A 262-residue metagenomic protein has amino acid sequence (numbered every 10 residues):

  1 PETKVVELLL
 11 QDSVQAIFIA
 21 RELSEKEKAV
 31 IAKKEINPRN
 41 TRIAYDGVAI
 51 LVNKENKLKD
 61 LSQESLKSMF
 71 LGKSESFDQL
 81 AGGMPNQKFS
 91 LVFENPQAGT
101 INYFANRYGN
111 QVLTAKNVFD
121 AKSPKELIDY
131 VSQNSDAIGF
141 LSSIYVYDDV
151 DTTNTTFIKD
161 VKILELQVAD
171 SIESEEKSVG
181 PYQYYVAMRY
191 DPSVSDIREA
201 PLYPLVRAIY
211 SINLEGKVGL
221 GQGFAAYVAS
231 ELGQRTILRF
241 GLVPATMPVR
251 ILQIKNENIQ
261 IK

Functional and structural regions predicted by a protein language model:
E2-L10, V14, I43-A44, V52-K262: Exported/periplasmic ABC-transporter solute-binding proteins
V6, L10-R42: Short beta-strand-centered segments that line the small-molecule binding cleft or hinge of alpha/beta clamshell
